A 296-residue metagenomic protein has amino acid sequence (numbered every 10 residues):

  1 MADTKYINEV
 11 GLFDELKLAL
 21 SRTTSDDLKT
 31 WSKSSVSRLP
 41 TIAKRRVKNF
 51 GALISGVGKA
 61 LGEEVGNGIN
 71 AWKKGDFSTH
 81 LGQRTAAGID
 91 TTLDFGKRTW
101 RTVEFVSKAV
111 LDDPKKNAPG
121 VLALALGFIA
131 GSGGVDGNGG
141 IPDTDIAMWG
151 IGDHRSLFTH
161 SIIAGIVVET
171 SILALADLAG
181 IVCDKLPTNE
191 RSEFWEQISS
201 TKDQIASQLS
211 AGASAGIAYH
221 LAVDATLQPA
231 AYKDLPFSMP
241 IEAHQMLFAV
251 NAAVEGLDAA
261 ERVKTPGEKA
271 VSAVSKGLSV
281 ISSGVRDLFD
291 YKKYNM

Functional and structural regions predicted by a protein language model:
M1-M296: N-terminal membrane-targeting hydrophobic helices
